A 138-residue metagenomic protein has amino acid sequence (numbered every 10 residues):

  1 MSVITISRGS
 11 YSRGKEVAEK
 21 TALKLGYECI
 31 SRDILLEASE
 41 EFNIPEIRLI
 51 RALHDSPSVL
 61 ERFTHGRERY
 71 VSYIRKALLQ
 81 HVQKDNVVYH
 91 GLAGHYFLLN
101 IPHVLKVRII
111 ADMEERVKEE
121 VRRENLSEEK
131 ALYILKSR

Functional and structural regions predicted by a protein language model:
V3, C29, V104-K106: Conserved beta-strand scaffold positions in the cores of enzyme catalytic domains, especially in NTP/NDP-utilizing
V3-T5, N86-V88: Residue-level preference for the first positions of well-ordered beta-strands
T5-T21: Glycine-rich phosphate-binding P-loop
R8-G9, G91-L92, R138: Fold-independent oxyanion-binding glycine-rich loops and adjacent beta-strand/coil segments at enzyme active sites
A18, V88, R116: Residue-level signature of catalytic and energy-coupling elements of molecular machines, predominantly ATP/GTP-dependent
K24-I30: Post-Walker A helix-loop "phosphate-sensing" segment adjacent to the P-loop in P-loop NTPases
D33-N86, A93, L126: ATP-dependent small-molecule kinase phosphotransfer cores that center on conserved nucleotide phosphate-binding segments
N100-R123, E128-S137: Conserved phosphate-donor/acceptor-positioning beta-strand/loop module used by diverse small-molecule
